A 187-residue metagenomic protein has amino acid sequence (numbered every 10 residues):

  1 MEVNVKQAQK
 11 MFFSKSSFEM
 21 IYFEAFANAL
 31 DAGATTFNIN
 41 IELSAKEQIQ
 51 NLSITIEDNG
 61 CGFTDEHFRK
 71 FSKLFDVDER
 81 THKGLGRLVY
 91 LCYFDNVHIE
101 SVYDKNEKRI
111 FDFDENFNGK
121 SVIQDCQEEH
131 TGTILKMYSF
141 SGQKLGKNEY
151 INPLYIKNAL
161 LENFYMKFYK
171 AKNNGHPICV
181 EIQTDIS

Functional and structural regions predicted by a protein language model:
M1-A34, N38, E42-L43, D65-S72: Bergerat-fold GHKL ATPase/HATPase_c domain
T36, S53-T55, G132-K136: Intrinsic-disorder/low-complexity, polar/charged segments enriched in Ser/Thr/Lys/Arg/Asp/Glu/Gln
T36-F37, S53, N96, C179: Beta-sheet entry/capping signal
L43-I54: Short beta-strand-loop-beta element adjacent to the nucleotide/active-site pocket used for signaling
D58: Acidic ATP/Mg2+-coordinating residue in the GHKL
C61-G62: Glycine-rich G1-box
V77-I186: GHKL-type ATPase core
